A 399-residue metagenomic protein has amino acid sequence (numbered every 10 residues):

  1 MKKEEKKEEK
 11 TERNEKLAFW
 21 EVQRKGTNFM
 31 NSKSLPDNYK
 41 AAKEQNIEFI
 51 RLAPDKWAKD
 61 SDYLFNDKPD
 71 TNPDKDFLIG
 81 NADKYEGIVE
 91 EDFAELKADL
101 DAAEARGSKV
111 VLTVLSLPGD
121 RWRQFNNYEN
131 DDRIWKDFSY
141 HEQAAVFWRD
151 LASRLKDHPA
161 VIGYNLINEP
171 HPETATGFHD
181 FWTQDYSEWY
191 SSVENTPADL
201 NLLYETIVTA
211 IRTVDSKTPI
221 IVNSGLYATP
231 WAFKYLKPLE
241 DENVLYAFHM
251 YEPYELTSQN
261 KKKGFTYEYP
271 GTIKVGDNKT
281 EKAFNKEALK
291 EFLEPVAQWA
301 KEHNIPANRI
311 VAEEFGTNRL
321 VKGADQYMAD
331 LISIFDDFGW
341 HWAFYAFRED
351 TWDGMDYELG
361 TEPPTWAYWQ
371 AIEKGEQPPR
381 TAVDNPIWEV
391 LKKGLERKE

Functional and structural regions predicted by a protein language model:
M1-T11: Acidic, proline-/serine-/threonine-rich low-complexity intrinsically disordered repeat tracts
E12-P219, S224-F233, N243, T351 (+1 more regions): Active-site mouth of glycoside hydrolases
P54, V114-S116, M250, T317 (+1 more regions): Short beta-strand segments enriched in hydrophobic/aromatic residues within well-folded beta-rich domains
K68-D70, Y128-D131, W182, K237-E240 (+3 more regions): Short, hinge-like loop/turn segments at secondary-structure boundaries
T174, R319-K322: A generic structural signal for short coil/turn motifs at secondary-structure boundaries
P197-L202, T209, P219-I221, G225-N318 (+1 more regions): Glycoside hydrolase catalytic-domain groove-lining segments
K322-E399: Aromatic-rich peripheral "rim/lid" segments of glycoside hydrolase catalytic domains that contact and position glycan
